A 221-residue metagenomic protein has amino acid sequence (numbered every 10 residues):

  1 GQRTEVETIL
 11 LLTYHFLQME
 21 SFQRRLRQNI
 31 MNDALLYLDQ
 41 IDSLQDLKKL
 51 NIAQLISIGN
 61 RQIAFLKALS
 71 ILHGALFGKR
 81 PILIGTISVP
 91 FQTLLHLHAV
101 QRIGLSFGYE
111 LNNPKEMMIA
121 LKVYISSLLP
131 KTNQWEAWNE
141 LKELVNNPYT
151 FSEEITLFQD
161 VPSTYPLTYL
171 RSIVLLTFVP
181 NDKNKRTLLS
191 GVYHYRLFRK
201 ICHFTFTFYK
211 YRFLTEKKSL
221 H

Functional and structural regions predicted by a protein language model:
G1-H73, H98-H221: Terminal, membrane-proximal amphipathic helices and intrinsically disordered targeting/regulatory segments
H73-T86: Transmembrane alpha-helix interface/packing and boundary motifs in multi-pass membrane proteins, characterized by
I84-F91, S190-Y193: Selective recognition of hydrophobic, aromatic-rich stretches within alpha-helical transmembrane segments of polytopic
L94-H96: Conserved mixed alpha/beta catalytic, RNA-binding, or beta-rich assembly cores of soluble enzyme, regulatory
